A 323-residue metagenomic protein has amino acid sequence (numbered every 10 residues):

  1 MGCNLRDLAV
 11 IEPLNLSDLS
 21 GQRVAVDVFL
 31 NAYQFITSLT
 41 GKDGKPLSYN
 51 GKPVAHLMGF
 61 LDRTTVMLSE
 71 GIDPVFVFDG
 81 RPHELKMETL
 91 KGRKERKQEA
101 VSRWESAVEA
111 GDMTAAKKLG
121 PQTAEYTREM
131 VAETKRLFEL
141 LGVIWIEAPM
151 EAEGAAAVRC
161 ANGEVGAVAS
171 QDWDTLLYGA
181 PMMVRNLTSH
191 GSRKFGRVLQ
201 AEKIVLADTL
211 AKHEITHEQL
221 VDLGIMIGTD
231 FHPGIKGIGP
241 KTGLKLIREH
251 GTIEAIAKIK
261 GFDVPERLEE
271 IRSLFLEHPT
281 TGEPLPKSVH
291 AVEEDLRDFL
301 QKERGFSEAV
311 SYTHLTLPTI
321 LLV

Functional and structural regions predicted by a protein language model:
C3, A9, L14-S20, V24 (+2 more regions): Non-catalytic nucleic-acid-binding/docking modules located in mid-to-C-terminal regions of nucleic-acid enzymes
C3-L14, D18-N162, P181, S189: Noncatalytic, basic helical substrate-engagement surface that gates or grips nucleic-acid strands
N31, H83, L176-Y178, G243 (+1 more regions): General alpha-helical segment detector with a strong preference for membrane-spanning helices and helix-boundary regions
T123-V264: Nuclease catalytic cores that cleave nucleic-acid phosphodiester bonds, predominantly acidic two-metal-ion
I146, A255, A309, L322-V323: Secondary-structure boundary/capping residues
H314-V323: Single conserved hydrophobic/aromatic residue that forms the stacking wall/gate of nucleotide- or nucleobase-binding
